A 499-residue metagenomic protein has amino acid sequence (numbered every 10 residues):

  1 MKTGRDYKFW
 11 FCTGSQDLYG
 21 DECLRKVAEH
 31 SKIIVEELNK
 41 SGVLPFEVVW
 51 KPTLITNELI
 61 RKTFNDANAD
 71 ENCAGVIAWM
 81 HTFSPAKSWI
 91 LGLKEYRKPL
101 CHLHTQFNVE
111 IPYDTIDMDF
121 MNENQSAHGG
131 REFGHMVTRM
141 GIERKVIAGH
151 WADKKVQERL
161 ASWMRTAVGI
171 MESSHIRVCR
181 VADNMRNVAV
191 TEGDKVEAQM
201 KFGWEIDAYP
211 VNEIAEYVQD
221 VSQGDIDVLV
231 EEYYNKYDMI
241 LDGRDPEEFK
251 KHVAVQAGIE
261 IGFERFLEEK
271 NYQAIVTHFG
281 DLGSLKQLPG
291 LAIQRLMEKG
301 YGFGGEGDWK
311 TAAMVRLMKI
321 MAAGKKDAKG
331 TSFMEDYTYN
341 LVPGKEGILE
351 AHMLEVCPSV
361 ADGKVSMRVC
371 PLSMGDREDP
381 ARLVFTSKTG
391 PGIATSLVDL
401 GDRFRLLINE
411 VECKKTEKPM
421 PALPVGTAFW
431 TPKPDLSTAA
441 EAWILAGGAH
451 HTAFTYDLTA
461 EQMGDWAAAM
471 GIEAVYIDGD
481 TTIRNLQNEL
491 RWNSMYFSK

Functional and structural regions predicted by a protein language model:
T3-K26, H175-N184: Short beta-strand segments enriched in small/hydrophobic residues
R25-S41: Short catalytic helix/loop segments, enriched in acidic residues and glycine and frequently bearing histidine
F46-E47, V109-R244: Cap/lid and interdomain-hinge subdomains that line or gate substrate/regulatory clefts in soluble alpha/beta enzymes
I60-C73, I90-G92, E260-E269: Short, well-structured alpha-helical segments in soluble
G92-D117, M121-E132, M297-W309: Short, acidic/small-residue loops that bind anionic groups at enzyme active sites
E231-E232, K236-G324: Long, internal scaffold/assembly segments composed of regular secondary structure
G300-V425: C-terminal catalytic subdomain
D376-K499: Extended hydrophobic packing segments that form well-structured cores
